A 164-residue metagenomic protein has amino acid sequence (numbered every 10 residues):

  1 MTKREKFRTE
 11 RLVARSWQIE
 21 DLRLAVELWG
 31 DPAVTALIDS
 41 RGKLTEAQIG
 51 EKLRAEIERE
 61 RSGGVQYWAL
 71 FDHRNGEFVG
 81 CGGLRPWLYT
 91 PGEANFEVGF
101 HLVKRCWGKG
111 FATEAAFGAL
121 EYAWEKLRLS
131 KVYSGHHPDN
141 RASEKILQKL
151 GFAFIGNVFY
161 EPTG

Functional and structural regions predicted by a protein language model:
M1-L37, A47, Y67-G164: Acyl-donor (CoA/ACP) binding surface of acyl/acetyltransferases
K43-I49: A solvent-exposed, acidic/Ser-Thr-rich amphipathic alpha-helical stretch
G50-R54: Short Pro/Gly-enriched beta-strand edge/turn motifs at strand-loop
E56-A69: A short helix-loop-beta-strand connector motif used in the catalytic cores of GNAT acetyltransferases and, in some
